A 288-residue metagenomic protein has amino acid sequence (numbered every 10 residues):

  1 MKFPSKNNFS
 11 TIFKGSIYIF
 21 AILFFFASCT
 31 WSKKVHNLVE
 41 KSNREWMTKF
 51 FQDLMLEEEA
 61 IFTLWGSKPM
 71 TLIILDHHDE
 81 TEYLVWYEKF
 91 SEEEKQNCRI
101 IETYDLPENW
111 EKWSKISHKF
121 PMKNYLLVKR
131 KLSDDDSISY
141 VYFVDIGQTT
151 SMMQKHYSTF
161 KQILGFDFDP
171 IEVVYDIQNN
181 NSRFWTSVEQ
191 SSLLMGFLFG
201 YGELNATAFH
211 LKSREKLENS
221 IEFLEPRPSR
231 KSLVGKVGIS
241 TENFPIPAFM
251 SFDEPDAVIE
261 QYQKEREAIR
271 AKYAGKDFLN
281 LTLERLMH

Functional and structural regions predicted by a protein language model:
M1-I12: N-terminal secretory signal peptides that target proteins for export/translocation
K14-I19: Sec-dependent signal peptide recognition, specifically the positively charged N-region followed immediately by
I22-L23: Residue-level signal for mature regions of secreted extracellular proteins and peptides
A27-S28: C-terminal motif of bacterial Sec signal peptides marking the signal peptidase cleavage site
W31-F197, Y201-H288: A conserved ligand/cofactor-binding region detector
